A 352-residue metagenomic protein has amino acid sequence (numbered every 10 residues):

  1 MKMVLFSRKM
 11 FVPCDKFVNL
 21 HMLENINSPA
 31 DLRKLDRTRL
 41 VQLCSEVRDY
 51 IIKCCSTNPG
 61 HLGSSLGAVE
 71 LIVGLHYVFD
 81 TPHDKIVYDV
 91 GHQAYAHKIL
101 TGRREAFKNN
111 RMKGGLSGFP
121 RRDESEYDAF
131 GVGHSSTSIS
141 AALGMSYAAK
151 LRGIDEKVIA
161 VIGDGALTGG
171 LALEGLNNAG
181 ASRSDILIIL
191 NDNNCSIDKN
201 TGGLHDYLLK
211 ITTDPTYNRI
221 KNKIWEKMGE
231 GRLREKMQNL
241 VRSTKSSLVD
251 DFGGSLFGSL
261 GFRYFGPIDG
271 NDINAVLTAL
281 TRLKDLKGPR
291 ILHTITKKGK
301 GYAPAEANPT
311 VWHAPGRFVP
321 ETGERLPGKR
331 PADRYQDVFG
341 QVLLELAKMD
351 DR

Functional and structural regions predicted by a protein language model:
M1-M3, M10: Methionine residue identity
D15-L100, G258-F262, D269-L277, R290-H293: N-terminal amphipathic, basic-rich helices that act as targeting or association modules
N19, L62-S182, Y335, F339-R352: Cofactor-binding active-site loop characterized by glycine-rich and histidine/acidic residues
S28-L32, I52-G60, E124-G131, F262-G266 (+2 more regions): Glycine- and acidic
S45-S56, Y77-D80, M112-G115, Y147-K150 (+8 more regions): Generic secondary-structure signature for well-ordered alpha-helical cores
D89-V90, V161-I162, L187-N191, H293-K297: Short beta-strand segments
G169-N191, H205-T213: A short alpha/beta connector and helix-capping loop motif
N193-F339: Long, well-ordered, tryptophan-enriched scaffold segments
